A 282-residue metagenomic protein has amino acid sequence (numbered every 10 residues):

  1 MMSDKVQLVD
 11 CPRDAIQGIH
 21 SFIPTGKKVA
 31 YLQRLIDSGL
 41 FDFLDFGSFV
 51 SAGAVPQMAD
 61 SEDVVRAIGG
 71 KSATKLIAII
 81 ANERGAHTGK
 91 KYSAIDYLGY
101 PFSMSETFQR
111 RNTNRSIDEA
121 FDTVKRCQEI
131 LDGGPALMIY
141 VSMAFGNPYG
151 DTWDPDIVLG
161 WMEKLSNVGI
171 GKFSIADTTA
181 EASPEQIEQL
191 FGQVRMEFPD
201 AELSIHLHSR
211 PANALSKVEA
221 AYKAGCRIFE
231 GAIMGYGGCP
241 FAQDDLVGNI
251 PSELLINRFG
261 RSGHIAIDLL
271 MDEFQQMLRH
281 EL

Functional and structural regions predicted by a protein language model:
M1-L282: Catalytic cores and adjacent flexible loops of soluble metabolic enzymes that perform enolate/carbanion chemistry on
